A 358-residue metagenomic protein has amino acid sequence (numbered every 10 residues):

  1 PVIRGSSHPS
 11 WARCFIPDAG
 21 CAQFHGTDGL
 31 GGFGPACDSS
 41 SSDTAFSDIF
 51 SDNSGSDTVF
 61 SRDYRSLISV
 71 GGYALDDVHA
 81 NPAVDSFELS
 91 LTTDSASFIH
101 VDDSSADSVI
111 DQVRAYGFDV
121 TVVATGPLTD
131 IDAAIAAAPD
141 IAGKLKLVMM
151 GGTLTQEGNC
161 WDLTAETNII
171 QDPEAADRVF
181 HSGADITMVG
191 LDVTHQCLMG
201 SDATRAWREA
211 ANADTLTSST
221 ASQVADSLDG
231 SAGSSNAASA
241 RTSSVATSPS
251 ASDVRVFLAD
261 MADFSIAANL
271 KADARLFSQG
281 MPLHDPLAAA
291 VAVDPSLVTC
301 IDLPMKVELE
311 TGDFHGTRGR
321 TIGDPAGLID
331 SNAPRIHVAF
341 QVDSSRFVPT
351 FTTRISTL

Functional and structural regions predicted by a protein language model:
P1, S6-P9, R13-C14, A22-D52 (+5 more regions): Active-site histidine-anchored catalytic micro-motif
H8, G29-C37, T44, T58 (+7 more regions): Polar low-complexity intrinsically disordered regions enriched in Ser/Thr and small residues
G20, F118-V120, K146, Q279-P282 (+1 more regions): N-terminal hydrophobic or amphipathic segments with adjacent small-residue motifs that include Sec signal peptides
S42, S47, S51-S56, S66 (+6 more regions): Intrinsically disordered, low-complexity serine/threonine-rich segments
I170, E174, I186-G230, N236 (+1 more regions): Conformational coupling and interaction surfaces
